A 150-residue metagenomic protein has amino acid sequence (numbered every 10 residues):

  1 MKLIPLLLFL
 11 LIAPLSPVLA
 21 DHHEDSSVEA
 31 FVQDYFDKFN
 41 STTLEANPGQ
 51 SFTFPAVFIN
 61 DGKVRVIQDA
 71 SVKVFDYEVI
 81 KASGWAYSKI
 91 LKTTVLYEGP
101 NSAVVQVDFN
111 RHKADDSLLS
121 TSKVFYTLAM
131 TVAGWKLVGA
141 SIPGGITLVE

Functional and structural regions predicted by a protein language model:
I4-P14: Sec-dependent N-terminal signal peptides
L15-E45: Short, low-complexity N-terminal intrinsically disordered segments enriched in polar/charged residues
T42-I59: Short, well-ordered alpha-helical segments enriched in acidic and aromatic residues
F52, G62, V107-R111, Y126 (+1 more regions): A mature extracytoplasmic/lumenal domain signature
F54-I67, S83: A short gly/proline-enriched turn/hairpin at secondary-structure junctions
G62-V64, D116, G134: Detector for glycine-centered tight turns/loop "hinges" at secondary-structure junctions
V72-D115: Surface-exposed, charged secondary-structure patches
T121-E150: Short beta-strand edge/turn micro-motifs at domain boundaries
